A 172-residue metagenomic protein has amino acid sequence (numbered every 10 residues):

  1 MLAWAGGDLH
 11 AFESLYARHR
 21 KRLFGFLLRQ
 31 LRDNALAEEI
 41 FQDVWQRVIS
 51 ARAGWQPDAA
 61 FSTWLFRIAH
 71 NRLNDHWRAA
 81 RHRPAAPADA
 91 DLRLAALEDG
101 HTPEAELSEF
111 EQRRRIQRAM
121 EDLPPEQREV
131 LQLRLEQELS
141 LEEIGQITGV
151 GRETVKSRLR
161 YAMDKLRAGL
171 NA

Functional and structural regions predicted by a protein language model:
M1-R22, R29, E104, E121 (+2 more regions): N-terminal module of bacterial RNA polymerase sigma factors
A5-G6, R29-R32, D43-A60, A79-R81: Sigma70-family region 2
Y16-R20, F24, N34-A51, L139: Conserved RNAP core-binding helix
F24-L27, R78-R81, L123, R128 (+1 more regions): Short, Lys/Arg-enriched C-terminal cap helix and immediately downstream tail that follows
G25, E39-Q46, A59-N71: Structural recognition of an alpha-helix C-terminal capping motif at a helix-to-coil junction
S50-P57, R67-A88, E109: Arg/Lys-rich amphipathic alpha helix in sigma70-family domain 2
R83-E109: Internal acidic/polar
R118-E129, L133, Q137-T154: Helix-turn-helix DNA-binding module
